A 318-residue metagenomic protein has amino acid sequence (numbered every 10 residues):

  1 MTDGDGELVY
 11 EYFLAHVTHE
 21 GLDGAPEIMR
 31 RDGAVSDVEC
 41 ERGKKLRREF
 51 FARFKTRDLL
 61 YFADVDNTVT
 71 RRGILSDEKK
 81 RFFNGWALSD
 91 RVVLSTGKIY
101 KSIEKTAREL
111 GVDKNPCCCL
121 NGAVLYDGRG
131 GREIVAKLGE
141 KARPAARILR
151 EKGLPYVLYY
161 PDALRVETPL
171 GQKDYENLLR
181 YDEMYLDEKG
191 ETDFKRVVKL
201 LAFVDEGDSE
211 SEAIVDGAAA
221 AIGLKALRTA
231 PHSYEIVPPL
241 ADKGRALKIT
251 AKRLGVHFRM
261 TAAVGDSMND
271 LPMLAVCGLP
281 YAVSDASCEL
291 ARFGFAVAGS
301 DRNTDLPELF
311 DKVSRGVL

Functional and structural regions predicted by a protein language model:
D5, V9-A63: Non-catalytic pre-domain segments flanking phosphatase-related domains
T18, R31, S36-E39, K152-P155 (+2 more regions): Conserved acidic, metal-coordinating active-site core of Asp-based, Mg2+-dependent phosphoryl-transfer enzymes
T18-G21, A25, M29, F51-T56 (+2 more regions): Mg2+-dependent phosphoryl-transfer enzymes with acidic/Ser/Thr/Gly-rich catalytic loops
R57-D58, S89-D90, K114, V197-V198 (+2 more regions): Short, well-ordered alpha-helix to beta-strand connector turns
R72, S76-K173: Active-site phosphate-binding/coordination module
L110-D113, N121, I222, V276-C277 (+1 more regions): Short, structured coil segments at secondary-structure junctions
K114-L120, I134-V135, E176-L178, P280-D285 (+1 more regions): Short hydrophobic/aromatic-enriched beta-strand-loop microsegments
